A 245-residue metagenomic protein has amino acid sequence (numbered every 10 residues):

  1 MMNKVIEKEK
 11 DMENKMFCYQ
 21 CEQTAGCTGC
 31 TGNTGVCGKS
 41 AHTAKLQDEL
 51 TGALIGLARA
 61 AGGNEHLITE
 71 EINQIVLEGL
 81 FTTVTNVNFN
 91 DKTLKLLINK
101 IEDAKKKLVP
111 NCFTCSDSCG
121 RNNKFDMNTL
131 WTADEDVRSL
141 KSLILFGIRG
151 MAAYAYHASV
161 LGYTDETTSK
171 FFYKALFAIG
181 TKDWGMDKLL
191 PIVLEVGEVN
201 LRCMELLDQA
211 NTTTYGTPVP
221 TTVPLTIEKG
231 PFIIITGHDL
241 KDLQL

Functional and structural regions predicted by a protein language model:
M1-D11: Short, Lys/Arg-enriched N-terminal segments with co-localized hydrophobic residues within the first ~10-30 amino acids
E9-L245: Metallocofactor- and cofactor-centric catalytic cores in central/energy metabolism, strongly enriched
